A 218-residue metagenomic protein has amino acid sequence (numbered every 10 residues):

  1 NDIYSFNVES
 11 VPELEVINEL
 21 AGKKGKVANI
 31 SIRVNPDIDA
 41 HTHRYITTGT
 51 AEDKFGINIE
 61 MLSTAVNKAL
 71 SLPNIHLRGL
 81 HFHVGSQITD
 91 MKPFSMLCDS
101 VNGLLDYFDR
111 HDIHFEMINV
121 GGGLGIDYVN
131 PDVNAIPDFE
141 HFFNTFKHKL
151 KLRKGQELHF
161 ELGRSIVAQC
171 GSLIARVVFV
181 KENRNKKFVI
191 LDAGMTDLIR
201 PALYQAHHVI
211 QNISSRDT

Functional and structural regions predicted by a protein language model:
N1-M117, I126: Active-site-proximal beta-alpha core segment in soluble small-molecule metabolic enzymes
G22-K26, Y45-T47, N74, N119 (+4 more regions): Solvent-exposed alpha-helices and their adjacent loops that cap or buttress functional pockets in soluble metabolic
V27, V101-Y107, H141-R153: Alpha-helix-loop-beta-strand connector modules within alpha/beta enzyme cores
I38-T42, E116-V133, H159-C170, L198-I199 (+1 more regions): Flexible glycine/acidic-rich beta-alpha junction loops that bind and position SAM and/or redox cofactors in anaerobic
H43, A51, E60, T89 (+7 more regions): Short capping/connector residues at structural and topological boundaries
D90-L97, D127-H141, A168-F179: Short glycine/threonine-rich loop-to-helix capping motif typified by GTGT followed within a few residues by an Asp-Pro
T145, E157-T218: Charged (often Lys/Glu-rich) extended helix/loop segments that serve as interaction or gating elements
